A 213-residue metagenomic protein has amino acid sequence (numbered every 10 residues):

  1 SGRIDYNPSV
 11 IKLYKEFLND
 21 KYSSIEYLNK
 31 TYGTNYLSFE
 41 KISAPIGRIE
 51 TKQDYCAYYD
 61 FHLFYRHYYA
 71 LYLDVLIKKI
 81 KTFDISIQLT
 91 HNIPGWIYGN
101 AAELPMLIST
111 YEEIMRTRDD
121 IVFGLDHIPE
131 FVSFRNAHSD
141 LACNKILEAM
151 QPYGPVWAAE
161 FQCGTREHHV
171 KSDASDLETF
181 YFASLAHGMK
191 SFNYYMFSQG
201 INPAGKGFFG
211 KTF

Functional and structural regions predicted by a protein language model:
S1-I114, I121: Polysaccharide-binding and catalytic clefts of secreted carbohydrate-active enzymes
V75-Q88, E112-F209: Catalytic-core region of carbohydrate-active enzymes that cleave or remodel glycosidic bonds
T212-F213: Aromatic (Trp/Tyr) and acidic
